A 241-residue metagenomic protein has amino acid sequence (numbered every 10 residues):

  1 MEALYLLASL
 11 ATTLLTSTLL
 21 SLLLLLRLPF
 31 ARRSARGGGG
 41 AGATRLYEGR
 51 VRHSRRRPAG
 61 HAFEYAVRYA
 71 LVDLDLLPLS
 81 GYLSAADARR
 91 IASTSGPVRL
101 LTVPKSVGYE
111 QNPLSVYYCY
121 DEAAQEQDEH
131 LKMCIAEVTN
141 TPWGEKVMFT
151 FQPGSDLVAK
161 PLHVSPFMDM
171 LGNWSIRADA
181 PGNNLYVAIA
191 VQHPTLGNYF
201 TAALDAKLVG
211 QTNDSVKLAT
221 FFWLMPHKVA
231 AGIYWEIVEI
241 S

Functional and structural regions predicted by a protein language model:
M1-S241: Mature, function-bearing regions of proteins
